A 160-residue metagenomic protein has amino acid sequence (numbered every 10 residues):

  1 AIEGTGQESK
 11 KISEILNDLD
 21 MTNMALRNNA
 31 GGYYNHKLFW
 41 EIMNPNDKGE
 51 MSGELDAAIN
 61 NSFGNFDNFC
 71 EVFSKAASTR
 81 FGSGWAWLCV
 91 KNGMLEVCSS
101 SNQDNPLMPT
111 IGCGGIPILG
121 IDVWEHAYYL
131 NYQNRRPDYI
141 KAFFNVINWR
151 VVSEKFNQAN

Functional and structural regions predicted by a protein language model:
A1-N160: Feature for soluble, non-membrane regions of globular proteins
